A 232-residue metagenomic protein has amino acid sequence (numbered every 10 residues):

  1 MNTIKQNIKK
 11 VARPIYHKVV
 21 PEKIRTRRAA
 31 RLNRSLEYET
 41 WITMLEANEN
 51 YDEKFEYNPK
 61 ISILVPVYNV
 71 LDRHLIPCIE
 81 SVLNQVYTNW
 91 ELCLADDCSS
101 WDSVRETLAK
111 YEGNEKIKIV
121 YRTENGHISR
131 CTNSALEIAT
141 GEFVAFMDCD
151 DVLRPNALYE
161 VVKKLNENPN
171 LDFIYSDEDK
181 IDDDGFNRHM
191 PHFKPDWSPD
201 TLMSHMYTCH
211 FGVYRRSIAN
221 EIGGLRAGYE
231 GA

Functional and structural regions predicted by a protein language model:
A12-S81: N-proximal low-complexity "stem/linker" segments adjacent to membrane-targeting elements
I79-N89: Short, acidic, metal-binding catalytic loop of nucleotide-sugar glycosyltransferases
T88, D96-R105, E124, D148: A conserved acidic beta->alpha catalytic loop
D97-C98, D151-V152, E178, Y229: Acidic metal-phosphate-binding loop of nucleotide-sugar-dependent transferases
R122-A139: Glycine-rich, basic loop-to-helix element that forms the pyrophosphate-binding segment of sugar-nucleotide handling
V144: Short aromatic/hydrophobic "clamp" motif used to bind/position activated sugar donors
V152, N156-R188: Conserved donor NDP-sugar-binding/catalytic core segment of glycosyltransferases
S198-A232: Conserved nucleotide-sugar donor-binding catalytic segment
